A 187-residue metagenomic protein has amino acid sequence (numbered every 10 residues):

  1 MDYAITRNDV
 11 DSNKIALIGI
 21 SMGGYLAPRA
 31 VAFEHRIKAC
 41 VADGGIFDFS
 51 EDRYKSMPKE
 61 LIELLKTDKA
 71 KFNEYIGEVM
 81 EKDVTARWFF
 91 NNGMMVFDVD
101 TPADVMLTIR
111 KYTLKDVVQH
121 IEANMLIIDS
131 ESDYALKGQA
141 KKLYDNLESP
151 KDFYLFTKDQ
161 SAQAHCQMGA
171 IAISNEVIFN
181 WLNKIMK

Functional and structural regions predicted by a protein language model:
D2-A16: Gly/Ser-rich "nucleophile elbow"/oxyanion-hole loop immediately N-terminal to the catalytic nucleophile in hydrolases
G19-G23, A27: Gly/Ala-rich beta-loop-alpha elbow adjacent to hydrolase catalytic centers
A32-V105, D129: Hydrolase active-site cap/lid region
V99-V117, A123: Active-site nucleophile elbow and catalytic-triad environment of alpha/beta-hydrolase enzymes
I121-E122, I127-D129: Short beta-strand/loop motif that positions the catalytic acidic residue of the alpha/beta-hydrolase fold
E131-L136: Acidic catalytic loop of the alpha/beta-hydrolase fold
Y144-Q163: Catalytic histidine neighborhood in serine/cysteine hydrolases with alpha/beta-hydrolase-type architecture
D159, A164-K187: Catalytic active-site module of serine/aspartate enzymes centered on a nucleophile-bearing elbow/loop
